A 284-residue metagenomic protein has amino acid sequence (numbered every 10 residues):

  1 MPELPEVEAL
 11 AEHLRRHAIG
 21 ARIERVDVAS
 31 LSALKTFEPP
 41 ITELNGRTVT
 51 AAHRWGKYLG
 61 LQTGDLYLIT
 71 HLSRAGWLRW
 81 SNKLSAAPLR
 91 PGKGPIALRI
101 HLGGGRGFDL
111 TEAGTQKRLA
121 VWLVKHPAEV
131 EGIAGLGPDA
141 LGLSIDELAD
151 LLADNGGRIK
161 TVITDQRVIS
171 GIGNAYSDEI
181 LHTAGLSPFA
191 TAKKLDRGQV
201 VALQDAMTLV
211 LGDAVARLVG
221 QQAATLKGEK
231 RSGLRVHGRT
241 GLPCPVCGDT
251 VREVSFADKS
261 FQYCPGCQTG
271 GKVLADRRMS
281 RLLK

Functional and structural regions predicted by a protein language model:
M1-L4, I100, G142, D196-Q204: Generic detection of long, well-ordered alpha-helical segments
M1-T111, T115-K117, K259-Y263, Q268-K284: A cross-family signal for N-terminal binding/gating loops and helix N-caps that shape access to the active site
P5, A9, D146, D150 (+1 more regions): Short, contiguous clusters of charged residues that form electrostatic/catalytic patches at enzyme active sites, used
R22-P40, H53, L78, L84 (+1 more regions): Basic, nucleic-acid-binding surfaces and adjacent catalytic neighborhoods in DNA/RNA-processing proteins
G46, G56, G76, G114-K117 (+5 more regions): Glycine-centered flexibility motif
G64, L68-T183, T191: Phosphate/anion-contacting hairpin/loop surfaces
